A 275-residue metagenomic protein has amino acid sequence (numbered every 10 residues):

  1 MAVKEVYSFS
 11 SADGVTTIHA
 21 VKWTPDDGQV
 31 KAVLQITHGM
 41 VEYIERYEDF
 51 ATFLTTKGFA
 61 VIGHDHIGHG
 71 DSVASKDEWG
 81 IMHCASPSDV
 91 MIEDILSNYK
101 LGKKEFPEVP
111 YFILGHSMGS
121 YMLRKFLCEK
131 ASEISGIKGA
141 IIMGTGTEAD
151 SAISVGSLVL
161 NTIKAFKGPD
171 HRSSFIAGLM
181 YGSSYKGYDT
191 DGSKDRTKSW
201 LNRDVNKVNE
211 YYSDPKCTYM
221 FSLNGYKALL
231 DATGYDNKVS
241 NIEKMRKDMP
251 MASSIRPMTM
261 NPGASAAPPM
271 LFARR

Functional and structural regions predicted by a protein language model:
M1-D27: N-terminal cap/lid segment of alpha/beta-hydrolase-fold proteins
L34-E42, S117-M118: Active-site glycine-rich loops that stabilize anionic/oxyanionic intermediates across multiple enzyme folds
I44, D49-D77: Conserved alpha/beta-hydrolase
H83-K103: Alpha/beta-hydrolase active-site loop
E105-S117: Alpha/beta-hydrolase fold nucleophile elbow
G115-K125: Glycine-rich nucleophile elbow surrounding the catalytic serine of serine-hydrolase chemistry
L123-K216: Alpha/beta-hydrolase-fold enzymes
S253-I255: Short beta-strand/loop motif that positions the catalytic acidic residue of the alpha/beta-hydrolase fold
